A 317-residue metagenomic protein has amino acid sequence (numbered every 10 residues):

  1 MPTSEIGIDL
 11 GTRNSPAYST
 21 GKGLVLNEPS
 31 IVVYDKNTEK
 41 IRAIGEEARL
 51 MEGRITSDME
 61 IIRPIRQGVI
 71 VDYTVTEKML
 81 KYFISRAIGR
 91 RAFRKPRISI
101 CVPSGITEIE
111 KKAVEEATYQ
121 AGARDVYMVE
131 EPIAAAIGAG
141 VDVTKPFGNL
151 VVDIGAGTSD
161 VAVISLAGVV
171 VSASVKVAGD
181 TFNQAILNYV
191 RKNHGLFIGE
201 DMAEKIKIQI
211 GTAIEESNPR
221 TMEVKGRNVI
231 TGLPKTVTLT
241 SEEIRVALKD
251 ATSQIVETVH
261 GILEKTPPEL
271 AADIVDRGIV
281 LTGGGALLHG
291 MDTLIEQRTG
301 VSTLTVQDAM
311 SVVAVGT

Functional and structural regions predicted by a protein language model:
M1-I154, A162-V280, A286-V315: Nucleotide/phosphate-binding catalytic cleft detector across ATP-hydrolyzing and phosphate-transferring enzymes
